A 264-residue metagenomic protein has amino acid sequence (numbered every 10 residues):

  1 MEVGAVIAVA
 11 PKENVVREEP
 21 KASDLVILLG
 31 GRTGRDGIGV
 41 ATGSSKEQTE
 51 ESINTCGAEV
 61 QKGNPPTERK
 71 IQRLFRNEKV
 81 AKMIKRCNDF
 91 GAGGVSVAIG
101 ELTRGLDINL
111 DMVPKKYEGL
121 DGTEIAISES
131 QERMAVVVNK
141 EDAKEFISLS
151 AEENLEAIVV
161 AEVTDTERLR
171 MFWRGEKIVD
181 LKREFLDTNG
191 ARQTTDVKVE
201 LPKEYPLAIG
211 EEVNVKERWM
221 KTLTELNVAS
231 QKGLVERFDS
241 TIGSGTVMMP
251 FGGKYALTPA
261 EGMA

Functional and structural regions predicted by a protein language model:
M1-M263: Glycine/proline-enriched, intrinsically flexible loops and inter-domain linkers
